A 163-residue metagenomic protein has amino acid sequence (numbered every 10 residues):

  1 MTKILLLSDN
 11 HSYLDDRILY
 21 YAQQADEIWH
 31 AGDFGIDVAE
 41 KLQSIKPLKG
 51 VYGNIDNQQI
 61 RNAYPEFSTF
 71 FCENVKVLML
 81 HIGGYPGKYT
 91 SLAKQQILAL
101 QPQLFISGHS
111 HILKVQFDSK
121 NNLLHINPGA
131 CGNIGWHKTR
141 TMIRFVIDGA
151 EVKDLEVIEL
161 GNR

Functional and structural regions predicted by a protein language model:
M1-L48, Q58-N74, M79, K138-T141 (+2 more regions): N-terminal active-site segment of His-dependent metallophosphoesterases
S8-S12, G32-F34, N54-I55, I82-G84 (+2 more regions): Active-site metal-binding loops of divalent metal-dependent hydrolases
K49, K88-E151: Conserved beta-sheet core of the metallophosphoesterase superfamily
D56-Q101, N133-I134: Active-site-proximal segments of metal-dependent phosphoesterases and phosphodiesterases across multiple
L78, K153-D154: General beta-strand recognition
L155-R163: Short, solvent-exposed aromatic-acidic interface loops
